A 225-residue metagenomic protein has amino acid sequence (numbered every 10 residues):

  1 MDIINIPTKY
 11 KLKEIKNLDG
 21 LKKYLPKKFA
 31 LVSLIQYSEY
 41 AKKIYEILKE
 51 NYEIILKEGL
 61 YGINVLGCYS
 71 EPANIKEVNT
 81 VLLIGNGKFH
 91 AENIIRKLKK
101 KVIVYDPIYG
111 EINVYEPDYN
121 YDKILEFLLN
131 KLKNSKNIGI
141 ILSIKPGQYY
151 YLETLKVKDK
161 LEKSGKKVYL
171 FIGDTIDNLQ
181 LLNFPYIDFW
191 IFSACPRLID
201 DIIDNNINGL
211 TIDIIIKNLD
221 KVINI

Functional and structural regions predicted by a protein language model:
M1, N134, N224-I225: Iron-sulfur (Fe-S) cluster-binding modules
M1-E126, G173: The feature marks the mature, well-folded catalytic cores of soluble enzymes
K28-I35, N137-K145, Y169, I191: Short glycine-rich or small-residue beta-strand-to-loop segments that form or flank ligand, phosphate, metal/Fe-S
K42-E46, E92-L98, L155-K158, I199-G209: Short Gly/Thr/Asp-enriched flexible loops that form oxyanion-binding sites at enzyme active sites
I75-N93, S135-G147, F192-D213: Extended, charge-rich low-complexity interaction segments
H90-K166, N178-L181: Redox- and metal-dependent alpha/beta enzyme cores, enriched for Fe-S-associated oxidoreductases and cofactor-handling
R96-K97, I108-I112, P117, P196-I225: Peripheral docking tails and interdomain loops at the edges of cofactor- or intermediate-handling domains
L152-T154, K158-I207, N224: A C-terminal functional module that forms or caps the active site or interfaces directly with catalytic machinery
